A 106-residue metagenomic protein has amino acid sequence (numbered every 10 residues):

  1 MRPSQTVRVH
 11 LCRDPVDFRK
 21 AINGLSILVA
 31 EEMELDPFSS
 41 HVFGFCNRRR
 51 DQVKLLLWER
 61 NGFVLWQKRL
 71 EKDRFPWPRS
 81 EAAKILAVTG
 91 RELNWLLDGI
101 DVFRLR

Functional and structural regions predicted by a protein language model:
M1-R106: Polybasic/polar functional segments that serve as interface/processing modules
